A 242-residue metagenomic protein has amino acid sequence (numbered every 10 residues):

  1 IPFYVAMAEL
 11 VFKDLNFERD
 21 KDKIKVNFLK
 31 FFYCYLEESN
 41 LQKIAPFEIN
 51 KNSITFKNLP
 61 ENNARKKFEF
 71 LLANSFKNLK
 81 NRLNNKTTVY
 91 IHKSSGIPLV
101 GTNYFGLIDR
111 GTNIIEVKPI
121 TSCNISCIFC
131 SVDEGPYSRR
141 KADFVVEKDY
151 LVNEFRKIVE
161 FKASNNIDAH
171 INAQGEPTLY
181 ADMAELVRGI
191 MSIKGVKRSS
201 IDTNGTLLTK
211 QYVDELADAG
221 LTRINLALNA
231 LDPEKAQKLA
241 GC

Functional and structural regions predicted by a protein language model:
P2-Y4: Short, positively charged and aromatic/hydrophobic N-terminal segments
A6-I91, V100: N-terminal accessory interaction module
A45-P46, K118, V146: Residues at secondary-structure transition points
F56-P119, E134-K141, K157-N165: N-terminal [4Fe-4S]-dependent radical SAM core
I114, S131-L151, I158-Y180, M191-Y212 (+1 more regions): Core AdoMet radical
C123-C130: Short cysteine clusters
